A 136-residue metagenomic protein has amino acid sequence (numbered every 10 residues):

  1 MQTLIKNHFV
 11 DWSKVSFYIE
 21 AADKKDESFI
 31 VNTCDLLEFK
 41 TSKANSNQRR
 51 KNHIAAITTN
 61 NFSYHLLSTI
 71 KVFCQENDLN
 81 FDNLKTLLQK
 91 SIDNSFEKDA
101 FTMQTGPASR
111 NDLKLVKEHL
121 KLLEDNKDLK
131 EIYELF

Functional and structural regions predicted by a protein language model:
M1-T3: Short glycine-enriched loops at secondary-structure junctions
I5-F96: Internal alpha-helical scaffold of NAD(P)-dependent oxidoreductase catalytic cores
L88-F136: Interdomain hinge/lid region at the active-site interface of Rossmann-like NAD(P)-dependent oxidoreductases
